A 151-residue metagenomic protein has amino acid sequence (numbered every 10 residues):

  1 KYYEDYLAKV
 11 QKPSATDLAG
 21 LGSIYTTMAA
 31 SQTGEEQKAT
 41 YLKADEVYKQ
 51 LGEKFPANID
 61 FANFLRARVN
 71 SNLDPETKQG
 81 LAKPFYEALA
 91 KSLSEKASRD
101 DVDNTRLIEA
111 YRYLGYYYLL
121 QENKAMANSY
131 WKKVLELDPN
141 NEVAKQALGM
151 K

Functional and structural regions predicted by a protein language model:
Y3-E4, Y41, Y48, Y86 (+2 more regions): Hydrophobic/aromatic packing residues within the alpha-helices of TPR/SEL1-like helical repeat arrays
Y6, L21-S23, M28, R66-V69 (+3 more regions): Structural register within alpha-helical repeat arrays
K9-V10, K54-F55, S92, K96 (+1 more regions): Structural marker of alpha-solenoid helical repeat scaffolds
P13-S14, N58-I59, L107, N140-N141: Residue-level recognition of tetratricopeptide repeat
D17, I24, A62-F64, D103 (+2 more regions): The tetratricopeptide repeat
M28, K38, L73-E76, Q121: Structural motif corresponding to the intra-repeat A-B loop/turn of tetratricopeptide repeats
